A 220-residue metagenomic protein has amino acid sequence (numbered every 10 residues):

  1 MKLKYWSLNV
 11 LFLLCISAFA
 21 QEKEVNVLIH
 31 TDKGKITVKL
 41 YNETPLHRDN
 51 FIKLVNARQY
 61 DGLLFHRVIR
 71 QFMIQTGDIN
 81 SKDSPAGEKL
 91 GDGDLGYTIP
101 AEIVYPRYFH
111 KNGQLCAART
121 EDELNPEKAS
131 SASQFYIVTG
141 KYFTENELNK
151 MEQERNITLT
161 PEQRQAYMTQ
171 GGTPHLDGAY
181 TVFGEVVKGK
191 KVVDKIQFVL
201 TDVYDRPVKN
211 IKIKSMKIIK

Functional and structural regions predicted by a protein language model:
M1-K23: Bacterial Sec-dependent N-terminal signal peptides
A18-K220: Cyclophilin-like peptidyl-prolyl cis-trans isomerases
